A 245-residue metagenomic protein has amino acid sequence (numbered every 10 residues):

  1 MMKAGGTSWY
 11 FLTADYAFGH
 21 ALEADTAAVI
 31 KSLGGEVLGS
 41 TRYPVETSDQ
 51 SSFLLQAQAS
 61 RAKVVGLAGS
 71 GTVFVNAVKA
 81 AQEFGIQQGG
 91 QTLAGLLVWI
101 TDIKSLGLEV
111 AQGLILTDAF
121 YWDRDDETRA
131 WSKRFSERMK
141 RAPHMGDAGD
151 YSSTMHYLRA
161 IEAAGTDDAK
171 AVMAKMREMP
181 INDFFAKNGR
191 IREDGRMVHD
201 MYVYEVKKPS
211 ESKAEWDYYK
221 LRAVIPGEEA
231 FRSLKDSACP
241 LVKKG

Functional and structural regions predicted by a protein language model:
M1-G245: Extracytosolic ligand-binding ectodomains
